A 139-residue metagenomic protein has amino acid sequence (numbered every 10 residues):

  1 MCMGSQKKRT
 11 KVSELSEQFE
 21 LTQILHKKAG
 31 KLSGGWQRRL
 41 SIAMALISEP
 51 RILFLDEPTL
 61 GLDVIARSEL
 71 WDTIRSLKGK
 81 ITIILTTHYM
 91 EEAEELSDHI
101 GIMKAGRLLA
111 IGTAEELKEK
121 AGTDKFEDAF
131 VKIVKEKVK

Functional and structural regions predicted by a protein language model:
M1-I24: Conserved ABC ATPase "signature" region
K28-L32: Conserved ABC ATPase signature
E49: Conserved catalytic motifs of ABC-family nucleotide-binding domains
L53-D56: Catalytic Walker B motif of ABC-type/P-loop ATPase nucleotide-binding domains
I81-H88: Conserved H-loop
I111-G112: ABC ATPase "signature
